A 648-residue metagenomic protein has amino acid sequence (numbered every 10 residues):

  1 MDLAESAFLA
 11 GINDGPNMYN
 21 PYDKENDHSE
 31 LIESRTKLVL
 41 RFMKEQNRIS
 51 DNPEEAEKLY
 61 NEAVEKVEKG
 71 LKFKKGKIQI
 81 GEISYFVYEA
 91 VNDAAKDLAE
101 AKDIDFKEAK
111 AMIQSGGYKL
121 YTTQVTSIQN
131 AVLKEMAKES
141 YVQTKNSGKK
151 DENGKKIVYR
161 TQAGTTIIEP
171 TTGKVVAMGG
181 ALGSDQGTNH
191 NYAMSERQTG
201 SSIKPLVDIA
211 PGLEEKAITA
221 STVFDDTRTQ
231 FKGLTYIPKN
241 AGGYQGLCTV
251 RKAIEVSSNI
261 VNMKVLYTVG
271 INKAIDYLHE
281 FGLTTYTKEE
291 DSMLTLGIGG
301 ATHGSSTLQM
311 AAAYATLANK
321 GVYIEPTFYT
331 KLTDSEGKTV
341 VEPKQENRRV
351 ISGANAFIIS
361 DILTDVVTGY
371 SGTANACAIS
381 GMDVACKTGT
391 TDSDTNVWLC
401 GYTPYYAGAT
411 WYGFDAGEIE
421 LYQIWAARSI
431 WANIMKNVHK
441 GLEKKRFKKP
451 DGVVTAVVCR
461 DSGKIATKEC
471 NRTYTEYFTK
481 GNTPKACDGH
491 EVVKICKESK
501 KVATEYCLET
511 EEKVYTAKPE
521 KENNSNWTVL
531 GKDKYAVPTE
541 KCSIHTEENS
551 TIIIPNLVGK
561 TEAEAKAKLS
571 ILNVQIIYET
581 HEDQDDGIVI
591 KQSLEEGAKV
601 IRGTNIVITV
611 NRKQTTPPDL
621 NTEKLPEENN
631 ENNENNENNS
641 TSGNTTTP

Functional and structural regions predicted by a protein language model:
M1-G15, N92-E100, I167-L182, E215-A217 (+9 more regions): Glycine-rich, acidic and aromatic/proline-enriched surface loops and short helix-turn segments that act as binding
M1-T123, H279, L283-T285, T295-G299: Non-catalytic, structured segments within soluble enzyme domains
P16-E30, V39-L40, K44, K72-I78 (+9 more regions): Second-shell loop/turn segments in exported
L38, M43, V132, T172-G173 (+6 more regions): Active-site SXXK
K72-G81, A217-A274, M293, Y323 (+1 more regions): Conserved catalytic neighborhood of penicillin-recognizing serine enzymes
T122-D151, T165-I167, A177-G180, S184-S195 (+3 more regions): A penicillin-recognizing enzyme superfamily signal
T235-P238, G270-A312: Mid-domain, small-residue-enriched loop/turn segments at the edges of structured enzyme/sensor domains
T455-V457, K468, N482-P648: Ligand-recognition elements built from short beta-strands and adjacent flexible loops
